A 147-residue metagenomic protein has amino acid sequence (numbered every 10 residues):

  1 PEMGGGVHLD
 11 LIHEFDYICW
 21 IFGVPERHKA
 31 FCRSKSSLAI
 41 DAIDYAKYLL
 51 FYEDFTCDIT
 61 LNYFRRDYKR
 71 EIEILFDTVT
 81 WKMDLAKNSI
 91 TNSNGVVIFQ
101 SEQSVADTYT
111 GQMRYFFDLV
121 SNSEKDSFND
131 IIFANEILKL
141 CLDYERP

Functional and structural regions predicted by a protein language model:
P1-D67, I132-E136: Rossmann-like dinucleotide-binding domain that binds NAD(P)(H)
M3-G5, S101, K125-D126: Active-site rim elements
L11, Y109, S127-D130: Generic structural signal for well-ordered, non-membrane alpha-helical segments in soluble metabolic enzymes
E26-A30, T56, V79, K125 (+1 more regions): Generic structural signal for secondary-structure transition and capping sites
K29-A30, T60, E71, A86 (+2 more regions): Short linear functional motifs in flexible/disordered or boundary regions
S37-D44, Y52-R114: NAD(P)-dinucleotide binding in Rossmann-like oxidoreductases
Y115-P147: C-terminal helix-rich "cap/oligomerization" subdomain common to oxidoreductases
